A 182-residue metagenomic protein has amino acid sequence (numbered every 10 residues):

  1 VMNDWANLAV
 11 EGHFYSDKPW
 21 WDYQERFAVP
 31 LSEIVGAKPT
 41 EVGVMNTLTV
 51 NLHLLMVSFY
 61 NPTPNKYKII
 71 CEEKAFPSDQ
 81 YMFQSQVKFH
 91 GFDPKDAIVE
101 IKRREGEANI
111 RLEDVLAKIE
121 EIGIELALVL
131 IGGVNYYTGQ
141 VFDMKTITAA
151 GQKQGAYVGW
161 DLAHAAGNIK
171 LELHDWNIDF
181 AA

Functional and structural regions predicted by a protein language model:
V1-A182: Pyridoxal 5′-phosphate
